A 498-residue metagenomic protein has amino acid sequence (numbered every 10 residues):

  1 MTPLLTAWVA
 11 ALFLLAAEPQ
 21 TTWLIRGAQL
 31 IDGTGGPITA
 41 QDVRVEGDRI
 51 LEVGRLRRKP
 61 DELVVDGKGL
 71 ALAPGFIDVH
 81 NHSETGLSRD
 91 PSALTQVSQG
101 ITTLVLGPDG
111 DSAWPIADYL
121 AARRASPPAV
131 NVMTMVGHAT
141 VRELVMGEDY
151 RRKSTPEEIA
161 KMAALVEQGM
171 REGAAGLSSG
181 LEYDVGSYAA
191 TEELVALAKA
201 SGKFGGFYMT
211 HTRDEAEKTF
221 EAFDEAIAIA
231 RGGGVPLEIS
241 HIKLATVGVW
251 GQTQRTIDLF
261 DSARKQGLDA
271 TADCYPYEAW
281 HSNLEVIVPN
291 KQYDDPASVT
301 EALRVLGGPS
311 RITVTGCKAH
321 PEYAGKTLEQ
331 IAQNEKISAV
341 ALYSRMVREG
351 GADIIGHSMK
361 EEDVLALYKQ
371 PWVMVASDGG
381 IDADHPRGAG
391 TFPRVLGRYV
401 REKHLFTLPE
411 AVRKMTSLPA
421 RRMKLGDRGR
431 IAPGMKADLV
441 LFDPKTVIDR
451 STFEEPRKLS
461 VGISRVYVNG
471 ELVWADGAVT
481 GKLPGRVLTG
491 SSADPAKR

Functional and structural regions predicted by a protein language model:
M1-T22: Bacterial Sec-dependent signal peptides at the C-terminal "C-region" and cleavage site
A17-Q41, V45-E46, L51, L56 (+2 more regions): Active-site microenvironment of metallo-dependent hydrolases
G67-L72, F76-S83, S88-S179, A198 (+4 more regions): Divalent-metal coordination cores built from histidine and acidic residues
T85-S88, S112-A113, G186-A189, D214-F220 (+1 more regions): Acidic-and-aromatic substrate-binding clefts and catalytic sites of carbohydrate-active enzymes
D109-G110, E182, T212-D214, I242 (+2 more regions): Short, ordered loop/turn segments at secondary-structure junctions
S126-V130, T191-T210, G232-G233: Alpha-helix-loop-beta-strand connector modules within alpha/beta enzyme cores
M135-V136, T140, L144, E148-P156 (+7 more regions): Active-site neighborhoods of metal-dependent hydrolases
